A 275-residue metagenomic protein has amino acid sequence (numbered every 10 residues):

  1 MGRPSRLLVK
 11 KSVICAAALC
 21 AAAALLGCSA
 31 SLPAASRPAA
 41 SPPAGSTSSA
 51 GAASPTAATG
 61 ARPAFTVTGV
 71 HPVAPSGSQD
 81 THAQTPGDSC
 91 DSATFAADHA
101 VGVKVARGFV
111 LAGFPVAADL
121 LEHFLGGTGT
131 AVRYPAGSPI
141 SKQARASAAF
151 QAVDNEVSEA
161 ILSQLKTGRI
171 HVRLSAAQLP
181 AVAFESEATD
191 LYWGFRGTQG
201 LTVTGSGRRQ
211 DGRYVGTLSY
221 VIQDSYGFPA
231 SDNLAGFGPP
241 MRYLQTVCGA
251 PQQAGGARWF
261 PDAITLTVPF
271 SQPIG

Functional and structural regions predicted by a protein language model:
M1-L19: N-terminal export and membrane-targeting signals
A24-T56: C-terminal region of N-terminal signal peptides and the immediate post-cleavage residues of exported proteins
S29, S89-D91, V247-G249: Sequence contexts marking disulfide-bonded cysteines in secreted/extracellular proteins
P55-F195: Membrane-inserting hydrophobic helices used for pore formation or membrane fusion
S163-G216, V221-L234: Short helix-loop boundary/capping segments
Q210, D224-G275: Active-site or metal-binding loop neighborhoods of secreted/extracellular toxin and effector enzymes
